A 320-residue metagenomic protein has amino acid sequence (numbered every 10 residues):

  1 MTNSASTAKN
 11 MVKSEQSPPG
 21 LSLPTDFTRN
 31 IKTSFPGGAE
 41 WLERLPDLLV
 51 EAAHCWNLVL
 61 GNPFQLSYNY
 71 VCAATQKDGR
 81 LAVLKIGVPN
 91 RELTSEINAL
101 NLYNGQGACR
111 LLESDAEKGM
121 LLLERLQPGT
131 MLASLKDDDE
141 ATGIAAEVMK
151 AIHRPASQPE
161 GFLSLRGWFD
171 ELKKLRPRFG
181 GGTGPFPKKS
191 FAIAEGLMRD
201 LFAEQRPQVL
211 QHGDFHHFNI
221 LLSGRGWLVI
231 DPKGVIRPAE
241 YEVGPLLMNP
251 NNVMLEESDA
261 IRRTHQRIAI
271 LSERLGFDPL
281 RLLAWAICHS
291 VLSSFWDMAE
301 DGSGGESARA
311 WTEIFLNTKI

Functional and structural regions predicted by a protein language model:
M1-A108, S223-G226, W311, F315-I320: Conserved NTP-binding catalytic cores of kinases and kinase-like/nucleotidyltransferase enzymes across multiple kinase
L21-T28, T130-K188, P238: A cross-family kinase active-site recognition segment
E40-E51, S157-G213, S223, E273: An alpha-helical support segment within catalytic cores of ATP-dependent transferases
P46, D78-L122, T130-I152, L247: A conserved alpha-helical element in kinase catalytic cores
F64-T75, V83, L111, E195-Y241: Active-site acidic catalytic loop and adjacent metal/ATP-binding pocket of ATP-dependent phosphoryl transfer enzymes
K77, P89, G105, M120-D138 (+3 more regions): A glycine-centered beta->alpha junction motif in the catalytic cores of kinase/phosphotransferase enzymes
L222-A269, E273-G276, S303-L316: Active-site Asp-x-Gly
L283-I320: C-terminal/domain-terminus segments
